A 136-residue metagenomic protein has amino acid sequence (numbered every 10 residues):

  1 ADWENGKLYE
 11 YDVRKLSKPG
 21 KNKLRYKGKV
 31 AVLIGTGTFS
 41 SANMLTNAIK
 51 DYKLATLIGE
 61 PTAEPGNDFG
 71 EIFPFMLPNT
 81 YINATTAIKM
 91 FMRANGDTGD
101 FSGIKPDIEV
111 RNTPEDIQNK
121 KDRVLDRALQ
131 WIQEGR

Functional and structural regions predicted by a protein language model:
A1-K29, N67-M76, I88-K89, G99: Gly/Ser/Thr-rich loop/hinge elements
L24, T36-N43, E115-R123: Soluble non-cytosolic domains of exported or imported proteins
K27-K29, K53-T56: Loop/turn elements at helix/coil->beta-strand transitions in domains of secreted/extracellular proteins
V30, I49, G96, A128: Terminal peptide-recognition signature
L33-G37, G59-T62, T86-F91: Active-site-proximal beta-strand/loop segments in catalytic clefts of secreted hydrolases
F39-L45, G66-F69: Extracytoplasmic/secreted cell-surface and envelope-processing proteins
G66-N112: C-terminal regions of proteins
D100, I104-R136: Low-complexity, Gly/Ser/Thr/Pro-rich intrinsically disordered linker/tail segments
